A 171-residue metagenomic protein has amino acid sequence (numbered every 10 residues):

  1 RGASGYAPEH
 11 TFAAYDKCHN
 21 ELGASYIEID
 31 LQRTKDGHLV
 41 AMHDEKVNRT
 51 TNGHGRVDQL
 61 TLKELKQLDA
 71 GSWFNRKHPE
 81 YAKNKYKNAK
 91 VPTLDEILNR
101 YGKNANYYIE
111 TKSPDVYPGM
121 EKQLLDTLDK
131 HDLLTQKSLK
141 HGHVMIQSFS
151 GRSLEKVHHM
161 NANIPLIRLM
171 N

Functional and structural regions predicted by a protein language model:
R1-N171: Phosphate-group recognition and catalysis centered on beta-loop-alpha active-site segments
